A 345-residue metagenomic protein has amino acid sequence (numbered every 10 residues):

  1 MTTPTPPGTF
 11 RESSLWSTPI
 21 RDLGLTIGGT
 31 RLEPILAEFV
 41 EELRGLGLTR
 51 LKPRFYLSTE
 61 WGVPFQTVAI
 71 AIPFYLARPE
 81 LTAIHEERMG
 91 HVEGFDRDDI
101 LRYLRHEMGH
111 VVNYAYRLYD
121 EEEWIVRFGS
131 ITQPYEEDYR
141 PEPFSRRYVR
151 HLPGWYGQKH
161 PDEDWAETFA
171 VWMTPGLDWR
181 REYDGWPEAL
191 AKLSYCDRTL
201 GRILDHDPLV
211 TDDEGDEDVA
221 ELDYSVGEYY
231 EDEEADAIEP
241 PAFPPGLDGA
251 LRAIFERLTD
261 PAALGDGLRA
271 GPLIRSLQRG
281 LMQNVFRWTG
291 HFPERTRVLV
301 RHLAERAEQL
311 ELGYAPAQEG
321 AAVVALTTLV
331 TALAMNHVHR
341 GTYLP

Functional and structural regions predicted by a protein language model:
M1-R97, A270-P345: A metal-dependent hydrolase signature that marks the N-terminal structural subdomain at the beginning of catalytic folds
T2-R11, L15, W165-T327, T342-L344: Pan-zinc metallopeptidase signature
F10, T18-T26, E41-L43, L48-L51 (+5 more regions): Metalloprotease/metallohydrolase-associated module, dominated by Zn2+-dependent proteases
T30, P34, D99-I100, G157-H160 (+3 more regions): Residue-level detector of secondary-structure boundary/capping sites
D98-L118, A166: Active-site recognition of the HExxH zinc-binding catalytic motif
L118-Y119, S130: A short linear boundary/processing microfeature
